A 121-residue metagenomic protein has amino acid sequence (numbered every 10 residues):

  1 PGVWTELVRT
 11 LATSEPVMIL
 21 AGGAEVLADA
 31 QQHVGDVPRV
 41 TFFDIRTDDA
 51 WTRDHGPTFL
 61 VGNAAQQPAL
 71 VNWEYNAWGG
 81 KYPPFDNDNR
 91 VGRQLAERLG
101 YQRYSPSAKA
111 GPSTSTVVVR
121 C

Functional and structural regions predicted by a protein language model:
P1-C121: The feature marks the mature, well-folded catalytic cores of soluble enzymes
